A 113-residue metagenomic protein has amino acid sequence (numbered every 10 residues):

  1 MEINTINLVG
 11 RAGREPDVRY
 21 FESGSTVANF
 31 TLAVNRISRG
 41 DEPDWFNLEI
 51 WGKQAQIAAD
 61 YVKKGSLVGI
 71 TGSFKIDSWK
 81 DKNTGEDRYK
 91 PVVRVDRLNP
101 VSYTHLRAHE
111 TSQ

Functional and structural regions predicted by a protein language model:
E2-D44, Y89: Core FKBP-type peptidyl-prolyl cis-trans isomerase
R11, L32-I37, W51, S73 (+1 more regions): Generic beta-structure capping elements
E15, N35-R39, K53, D77-W79 (+1 more regions): Short coil/turn motifs at secondary-structure junctions
F21, S73-N99: OB-fold single-stranded nucleic acid-binding module
S38-I57: A beta-strand/beta-hairpin structural motif
G52-S78: Beta-rich strand-turn-strand
D60-Y61, T84-G85, A108: A short glycine-leucine-enriched loop at secondary-structure breakpoints that most characteristically corresponds
T104-T111: Conserved small/polar residues in nucleotide/adenosyl-binding loops
